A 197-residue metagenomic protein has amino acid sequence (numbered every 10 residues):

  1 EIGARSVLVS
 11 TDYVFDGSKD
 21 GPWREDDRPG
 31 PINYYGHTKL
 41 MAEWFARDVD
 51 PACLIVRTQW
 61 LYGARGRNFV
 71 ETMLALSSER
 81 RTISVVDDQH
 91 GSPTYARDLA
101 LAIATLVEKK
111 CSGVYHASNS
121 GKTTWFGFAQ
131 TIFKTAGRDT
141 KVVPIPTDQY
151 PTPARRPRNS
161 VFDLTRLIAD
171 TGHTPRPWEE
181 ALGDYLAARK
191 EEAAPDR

Functional and structural regions predicted by a protein language model:
E1-V7: NAD(P)-cofactor binding segment of oxidoreductase domains
R5, V14-V56, W60-L61: Catalytic helix-loop patch of NAD(P)-dependent Rossmann-fold dehydrogenases
N33, G91-T94, T123, F162 (+1 more regions): Residue-level signal for the nucleotide or nucleotide-sugar donor/cofactor binding architecture
W44-G91, R97-D98: NAD(P)-dependent short-chain dehydrogenase/reductase
V85-H90, Y115-T123, D170: Glycine-rich Rossmann NAD(P)(H)-binding loop
A102, K109-A154, R158, A193-A194: Mid/C-terminal beta-alpha module of Rossmann-like enzyme folds, strongest in SDR-family dehydrogenases/epimerases
D148-D170, P175, Y185: A hydrophobic C-terminal alpha-helical subdomain
W178-R197: Amphipathic terminal alpha-helices
